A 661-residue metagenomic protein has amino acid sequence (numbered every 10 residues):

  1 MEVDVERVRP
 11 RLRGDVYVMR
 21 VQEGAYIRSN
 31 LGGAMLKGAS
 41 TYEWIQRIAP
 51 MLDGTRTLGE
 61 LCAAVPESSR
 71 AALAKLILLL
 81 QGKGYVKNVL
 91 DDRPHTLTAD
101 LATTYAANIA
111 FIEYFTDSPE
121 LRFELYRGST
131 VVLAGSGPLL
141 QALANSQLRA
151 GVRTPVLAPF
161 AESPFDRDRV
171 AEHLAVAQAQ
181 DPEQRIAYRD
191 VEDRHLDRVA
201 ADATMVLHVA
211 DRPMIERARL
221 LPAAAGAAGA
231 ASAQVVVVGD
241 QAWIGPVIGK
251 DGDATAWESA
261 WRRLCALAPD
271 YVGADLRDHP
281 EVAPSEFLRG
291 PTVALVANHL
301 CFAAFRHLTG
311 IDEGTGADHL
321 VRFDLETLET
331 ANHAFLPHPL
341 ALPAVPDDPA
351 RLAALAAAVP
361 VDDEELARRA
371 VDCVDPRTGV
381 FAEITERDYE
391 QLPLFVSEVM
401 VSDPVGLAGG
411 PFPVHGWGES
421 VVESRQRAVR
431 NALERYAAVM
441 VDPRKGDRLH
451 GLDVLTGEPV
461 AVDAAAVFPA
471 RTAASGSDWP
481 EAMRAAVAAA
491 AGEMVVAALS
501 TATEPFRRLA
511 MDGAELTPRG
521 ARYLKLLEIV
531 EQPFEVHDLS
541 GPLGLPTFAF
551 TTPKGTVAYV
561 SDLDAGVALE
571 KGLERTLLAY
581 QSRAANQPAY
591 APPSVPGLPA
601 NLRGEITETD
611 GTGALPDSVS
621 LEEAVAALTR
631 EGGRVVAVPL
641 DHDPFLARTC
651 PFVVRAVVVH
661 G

Functional and structural regions predicted by a protein language model:
M1-A34: Long, low-complexity, charged/polar intrinsically disordered regions in eukaryotic proteins
L31-A158, P164-D166: Long, charge-rich, low-complexity alpha-helical segments
Y42-R93, D270-A357: Extended, hydrophobic interaction surfaces within ordered domains
T104-A107, R212, I311-G661: Helix-biased "structured C-terminal domain" signature
L143-Q147, D166-A179, L220-L221, R519-E528 (+1 more regions): Short, aromatic/basic amphipathic alpha-helical patches
V152-Y188, A203: Glycine-rich phosphate-binding loop and adjoining beta1-alpha1-beta2 segment of Rossmann-like nucleotide-binding folds
A187, V191-R194, V199-L295: E1/E1-like adenylate-forming module used to activate ubiquitin-like modifiers and sulfur-carrier proteins
